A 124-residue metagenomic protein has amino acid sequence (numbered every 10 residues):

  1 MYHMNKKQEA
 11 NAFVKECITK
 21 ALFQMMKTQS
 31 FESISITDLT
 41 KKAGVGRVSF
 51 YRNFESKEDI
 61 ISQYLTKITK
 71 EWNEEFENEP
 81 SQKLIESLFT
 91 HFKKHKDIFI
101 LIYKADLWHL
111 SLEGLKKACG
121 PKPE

Functional and structural regions predicted by a protein language model:
M1-Q29, S33, D38, K42: Basic, helix-initiating cap at the start of DNA-binding domains
K20, R52, S62-Q63: DNA-binding alpha-helical recognition surfaces that contact promoter or target DNA
Q24-T28, I34, Y64-S87, F99-I100: Amphipathic alpha-helical linker/stalk segments
S33, S56-I61: Short amphipathic alpha-helical segment with a characteristic S/N-K-E followed by hydrophobic residues
G44-N53: Short hydrophobic/aromatic patch on the recognition helix
S87, D106-E124: Amphipathic alpha-helical packing segments from all-alpha helical-bundle domains
